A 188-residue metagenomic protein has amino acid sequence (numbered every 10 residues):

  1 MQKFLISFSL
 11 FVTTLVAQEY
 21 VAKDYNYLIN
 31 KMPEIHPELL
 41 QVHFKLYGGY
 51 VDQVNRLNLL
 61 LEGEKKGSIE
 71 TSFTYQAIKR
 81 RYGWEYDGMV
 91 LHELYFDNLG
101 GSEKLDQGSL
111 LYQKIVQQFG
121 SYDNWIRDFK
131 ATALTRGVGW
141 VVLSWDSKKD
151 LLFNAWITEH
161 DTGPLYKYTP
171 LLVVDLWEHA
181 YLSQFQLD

Functional and structural regions predicted by a protein language model:
F4-T13: Sec-dependent N-terminal signal peptides
A17-D188: Feature for soluble, non-membrane regions of globular proteins
